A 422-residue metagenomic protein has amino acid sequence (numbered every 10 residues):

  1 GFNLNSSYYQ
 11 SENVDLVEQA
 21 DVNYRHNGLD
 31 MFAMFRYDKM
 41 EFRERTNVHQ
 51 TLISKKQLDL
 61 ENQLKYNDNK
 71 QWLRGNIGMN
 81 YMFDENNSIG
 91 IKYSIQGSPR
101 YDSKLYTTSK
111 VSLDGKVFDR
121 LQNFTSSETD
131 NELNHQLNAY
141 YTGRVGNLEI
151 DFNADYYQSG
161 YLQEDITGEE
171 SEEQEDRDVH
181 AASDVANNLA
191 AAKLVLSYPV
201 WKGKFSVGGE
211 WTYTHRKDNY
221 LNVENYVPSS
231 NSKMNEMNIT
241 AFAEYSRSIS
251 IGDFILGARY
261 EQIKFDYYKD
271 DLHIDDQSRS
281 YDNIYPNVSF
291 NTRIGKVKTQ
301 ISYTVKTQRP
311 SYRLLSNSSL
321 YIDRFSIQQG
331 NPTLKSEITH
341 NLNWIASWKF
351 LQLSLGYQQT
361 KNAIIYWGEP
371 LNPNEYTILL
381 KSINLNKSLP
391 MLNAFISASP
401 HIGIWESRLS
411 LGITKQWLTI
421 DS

Functional and structural regions predicted by a protein language model:
G1-T108, S126-G160, A186, A190 (+9 more regions): Membrane-proximal, glycine/serine-rich, low-complexity loop/turn segments characteristic of large bacterial
N5-S7, L58-K65, R120-S127, Q174-A182 (+5 more regions): Extracellular loop and loop/strand-boundary signature of outer-membrane beta-barrel proteins
V48-K56, Y106-K116, T167-E175, N222-P228 (+4 more regions): Flexible, surface-exposed loop regions and adjacent strand-edge segments of Gram-negative outer-membrane beta-barrel
S98-N123, Q136, D151-D184, G209-V227: Surface-exposed, low-complexity loop segments enriched in small/polar and acidic residues
D165, K264-D266, G412-I413: Extended amphipathic alpha-helical scaffold segments
L189-K193, S230, M234, N238-T240 (+2 more regions): Outer membrane beta-barrel strand-and-loop segments of large Gram-negative receptors, especially TonB-dependent
S206-R293, S302: Signature of Gram-negative outer-membrane beta-barrel scaffolds
